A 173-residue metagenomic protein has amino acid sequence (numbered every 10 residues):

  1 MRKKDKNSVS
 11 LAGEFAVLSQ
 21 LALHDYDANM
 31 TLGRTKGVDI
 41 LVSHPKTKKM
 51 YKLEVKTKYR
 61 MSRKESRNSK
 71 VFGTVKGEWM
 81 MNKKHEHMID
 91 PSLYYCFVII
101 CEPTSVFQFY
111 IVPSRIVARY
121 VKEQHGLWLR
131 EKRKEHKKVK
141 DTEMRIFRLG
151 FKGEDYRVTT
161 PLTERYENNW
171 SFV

Functional and structural regions predicted by a protein language model:
M1-K36, L41-V173: Mixed-charge (Asp/Glu-Lys/Arg
